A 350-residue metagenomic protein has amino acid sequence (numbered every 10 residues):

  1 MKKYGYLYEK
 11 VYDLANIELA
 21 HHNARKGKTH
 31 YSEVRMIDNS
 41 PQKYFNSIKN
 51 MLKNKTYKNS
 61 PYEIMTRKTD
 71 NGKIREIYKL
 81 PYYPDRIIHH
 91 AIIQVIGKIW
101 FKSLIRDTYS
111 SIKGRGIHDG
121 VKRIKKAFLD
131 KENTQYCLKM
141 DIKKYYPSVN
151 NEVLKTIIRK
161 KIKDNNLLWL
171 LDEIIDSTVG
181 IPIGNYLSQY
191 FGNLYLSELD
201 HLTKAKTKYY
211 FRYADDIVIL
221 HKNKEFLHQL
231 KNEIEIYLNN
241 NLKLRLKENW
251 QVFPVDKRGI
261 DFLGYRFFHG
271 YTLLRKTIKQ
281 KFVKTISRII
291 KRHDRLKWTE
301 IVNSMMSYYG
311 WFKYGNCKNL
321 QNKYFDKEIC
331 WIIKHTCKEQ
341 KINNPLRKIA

Functional and structural regions predicted by a protein language model:
M1-N46, P345-A350: Non-catalytic, polymerase-adjacent accessory regions of viral genome-replication enzymes
K2-Y8, L14, I93-P147: Active-site-proximal segment of RNA-dependent polymerases
V11-G27, S60-I64, I93-I99, L129 (+1 more regions): Short, compositionally biased low-complexity segments
N23-Y31, D70-N71, W100-S103, Y136 (+3 more regions): Short acidic (Asp/Glu) and glycine-rich catalytic loops that position anionic groups and cofactors
G27-M36, S60-I87, S103-R115, I174-N193: Short, conserved non-catalytic motifs in the polymerase core
I37-P61: Amphipathic alpha-helical blocks
M51, D107, K122-A214, V218-L238 (+4 more regions): Conserved polymerase palm-domain catalytic core
H90, H228, L246-A350: Right-hand nucleic-acid polymerase module
